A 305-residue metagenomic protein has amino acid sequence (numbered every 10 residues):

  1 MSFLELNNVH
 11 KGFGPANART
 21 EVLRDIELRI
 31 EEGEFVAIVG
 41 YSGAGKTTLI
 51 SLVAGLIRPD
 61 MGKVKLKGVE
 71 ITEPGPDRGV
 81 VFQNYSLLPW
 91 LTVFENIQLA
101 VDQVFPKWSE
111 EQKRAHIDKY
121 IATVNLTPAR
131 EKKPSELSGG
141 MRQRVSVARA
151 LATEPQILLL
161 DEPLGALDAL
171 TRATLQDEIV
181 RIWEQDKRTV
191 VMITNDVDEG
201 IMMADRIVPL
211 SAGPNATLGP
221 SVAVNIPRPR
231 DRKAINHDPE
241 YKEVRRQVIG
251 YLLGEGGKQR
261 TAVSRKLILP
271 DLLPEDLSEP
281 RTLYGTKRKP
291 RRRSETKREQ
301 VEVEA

Functional and structural regions predicted by a protein language model:
V39-Y41: The feature captures the beta-strand-to-loop junction immediately N-terminal to the Walker
A54: Helix-to-loop junction immediately C-terminal to a conserved catalytic motif
G62-P74: Conserved ABC transporter NBD signature motif
L91-A100: Short coil-to-helix segment of the ABC ATPase nucleotide-binding domain corresponding to the Q-loop/switch region
E110-A129, R181: Conserved ABC ATPase "signature" region
K133-L137, M141: Conserved ABC ATPase signature
A152-Q156: A short, proline-enriched helix->beta-strand linker immediately N-terminal to the Walker B motif in ABC-type P-loop
